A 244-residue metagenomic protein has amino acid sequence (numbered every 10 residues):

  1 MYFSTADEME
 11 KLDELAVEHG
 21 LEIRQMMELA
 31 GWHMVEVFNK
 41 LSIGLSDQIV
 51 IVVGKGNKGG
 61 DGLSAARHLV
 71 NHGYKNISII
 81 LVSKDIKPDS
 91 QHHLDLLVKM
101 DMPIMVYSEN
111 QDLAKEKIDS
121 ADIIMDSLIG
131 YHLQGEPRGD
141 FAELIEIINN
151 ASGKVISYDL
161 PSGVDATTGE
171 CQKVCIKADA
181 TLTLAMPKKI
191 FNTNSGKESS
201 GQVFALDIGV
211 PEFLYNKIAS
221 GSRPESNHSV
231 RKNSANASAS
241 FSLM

Functional and structural regions predicted by a protein language model:
M1-V53, M244: An N-terminal, well-structured beta->alpha segment
Y2-S4, D122-M244: YjeF_N-associated NAD(P)HX repair module
Y2-T5, M9, I23, M27-G31 (+8 more regions): Generic structural signal for well-ordered, non-membrane alpha-helical segments in soluble metabolic enzymes
Y2-V17, Q111-E116, L144-I145, E212-N216: Short alpha-helical interface patches
K11, H19, H33, I104 (+3 more regions): A broad, structure-centric signal for solvent-exposed, well-ordered loop/edge residues that line or flank functional
L15, G20-L21, I80, Y158 (+1 more regions): A generic, residue-level signal for flexible/boundary positions that often mark functional hotspots
V35-L128, E136-S157: Nucleotide and nucleotide-moiety/phosphate-recognizing core
